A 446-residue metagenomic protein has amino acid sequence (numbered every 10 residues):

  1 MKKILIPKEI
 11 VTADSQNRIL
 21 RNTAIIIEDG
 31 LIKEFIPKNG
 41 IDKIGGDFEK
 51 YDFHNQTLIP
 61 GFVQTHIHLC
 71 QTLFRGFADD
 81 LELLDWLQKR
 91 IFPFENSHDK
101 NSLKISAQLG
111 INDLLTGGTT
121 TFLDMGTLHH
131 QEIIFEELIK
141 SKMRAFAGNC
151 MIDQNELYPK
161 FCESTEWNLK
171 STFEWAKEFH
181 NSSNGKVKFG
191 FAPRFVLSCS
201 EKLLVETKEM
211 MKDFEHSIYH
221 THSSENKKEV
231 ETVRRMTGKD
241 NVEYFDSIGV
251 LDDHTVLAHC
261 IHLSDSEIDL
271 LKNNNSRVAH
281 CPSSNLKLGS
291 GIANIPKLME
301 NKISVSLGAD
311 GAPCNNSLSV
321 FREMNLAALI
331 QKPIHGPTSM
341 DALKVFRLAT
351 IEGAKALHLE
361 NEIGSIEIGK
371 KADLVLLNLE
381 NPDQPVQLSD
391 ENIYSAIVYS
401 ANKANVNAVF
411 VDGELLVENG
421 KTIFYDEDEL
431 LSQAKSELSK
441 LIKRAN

Functional and structural regions predicted by a protein language model:
M1-I44, Q56: N-terminal metal-binding scaffold of metallo-dependent hydrolase/deaminase domains
K2-I6, D42-W86, Q108, L115-T116: Replace "His-x-His-based motif
L73-I105, F146-E166, K227-H254, N274-R277 (+1 more regions): Active-site gating loops and adjacent loop-to-helix segments of metal-dependent hydrolytic enzymes
R75-M143, N168-N184, K435-K443: Alpha-helical scaffold segments that flank or form the walls of functional sites
F135-I261: Metal-coordinating catalytic core of metallo-dependent amide/deamination hydrolases
K227-K239, E267-D269, G289-L298, N315-K332: Histidine/acidic-residue-rich catalytic or RNA/ligand-binding cores of hydrolases and nuclease-related proteins
S247-H254, P296-D383: His/Asp/Glu-enriched, well-ordered alpha-helical/loop segment that forms or immediately abuts the divalent-metal
K371-L431: C-terminal cap of metal-dependent C-N hydrolases
